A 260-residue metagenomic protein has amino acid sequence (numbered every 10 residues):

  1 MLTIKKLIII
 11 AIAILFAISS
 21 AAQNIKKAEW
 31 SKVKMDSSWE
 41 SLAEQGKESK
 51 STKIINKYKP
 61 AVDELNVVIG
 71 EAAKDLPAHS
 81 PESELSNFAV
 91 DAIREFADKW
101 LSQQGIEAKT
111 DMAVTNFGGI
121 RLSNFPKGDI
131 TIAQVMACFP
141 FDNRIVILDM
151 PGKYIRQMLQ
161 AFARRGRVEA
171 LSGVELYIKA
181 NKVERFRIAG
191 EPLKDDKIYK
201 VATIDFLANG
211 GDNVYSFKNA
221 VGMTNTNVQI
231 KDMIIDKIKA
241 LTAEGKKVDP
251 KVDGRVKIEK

Functional and structural regions predicted by a protein language model:
M1-W30: Bacterial Sec-dependent N-terminal signal peptides
A17, V68, P77-S80, D142 (+1 more regions): Short, functionally important structural connectors and interaction interfaces within domains
N24-S41, N87-K260: Feature captures C-terminal
K32-E64: N-terminal targeting signals for Sec/Tat export/insertion, comprising classic cleavable signal peptides
P60, E64-N66, P126-I130: Short, flexible segments with low predicted structural confidence
D63-S80, V214-A220: Acidic/histidine-rich, surface-exposed loop or edge segments in extracytoplasmic proteins
H79-F88: Mature, extracytoplasmic segments of signal peptide-bearing proteins
